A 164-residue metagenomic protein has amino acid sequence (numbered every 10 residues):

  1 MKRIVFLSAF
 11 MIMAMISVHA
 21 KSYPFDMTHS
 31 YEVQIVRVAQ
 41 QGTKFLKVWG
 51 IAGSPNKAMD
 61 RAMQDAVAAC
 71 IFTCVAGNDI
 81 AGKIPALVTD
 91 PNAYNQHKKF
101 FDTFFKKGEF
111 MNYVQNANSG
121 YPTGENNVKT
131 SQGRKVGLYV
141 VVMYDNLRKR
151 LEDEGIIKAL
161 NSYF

Functional and structural regions predicted by a protein language model:
I4-I16: Sec-dependent N-terminal signal peptides
H19-F164: Domain-level marker for long, solvent-exposed, non-transmembrane regions
